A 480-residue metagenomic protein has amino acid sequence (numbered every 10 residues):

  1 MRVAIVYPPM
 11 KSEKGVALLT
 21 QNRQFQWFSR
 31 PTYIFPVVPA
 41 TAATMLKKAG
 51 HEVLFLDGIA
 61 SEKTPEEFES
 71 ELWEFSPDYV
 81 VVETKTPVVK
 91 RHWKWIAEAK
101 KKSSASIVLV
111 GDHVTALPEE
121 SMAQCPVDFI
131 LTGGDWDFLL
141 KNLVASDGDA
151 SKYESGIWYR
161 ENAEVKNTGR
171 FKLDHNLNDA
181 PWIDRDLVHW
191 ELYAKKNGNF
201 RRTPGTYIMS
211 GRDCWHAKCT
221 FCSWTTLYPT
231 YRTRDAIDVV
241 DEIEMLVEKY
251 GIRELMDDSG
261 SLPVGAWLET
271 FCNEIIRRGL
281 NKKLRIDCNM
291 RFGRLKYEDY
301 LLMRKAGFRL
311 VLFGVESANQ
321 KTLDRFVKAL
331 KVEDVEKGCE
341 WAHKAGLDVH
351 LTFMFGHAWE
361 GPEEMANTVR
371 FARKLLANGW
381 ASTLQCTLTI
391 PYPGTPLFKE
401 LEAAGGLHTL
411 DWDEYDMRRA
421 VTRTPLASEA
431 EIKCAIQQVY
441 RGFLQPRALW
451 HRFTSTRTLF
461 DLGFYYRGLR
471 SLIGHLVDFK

Functional and structural regions predicted by a protein language model:
R2-I5, E69, K196, T395-F398 (+1 more regions): Radical SAM enzyme core and accessory elements
V3-P31: Short glycine-rich His-centered loop
E13-V16, P118, G265-A266, K321 (+4 more regions): Flexible glycine/acidic-rich beta-alpha junction loops that bind and position SAM and/or redox cofactors in anaerobic
V38-L173, G394: Glycine-rich beta-alpha loop elements in corrinoid/cobalamin-binding modules across cobalamin-dependent enzymes
F55-I59, E83, T226, F353-F355 (+1 more regions): Residue-level recognition of beta-strand->loop/alpha-helix junctions
K100-A105, P126, G148, I276-K283 (+1 more regions): Short helix-capping segments at alpha-helix termini
E120-A123, D299, W359-K374: Catalytic cores of alpha/beta
N178, I183-H350, H357, N367-R370: Radical SAM [4Fe-4S] cluster-binding motif and immediate context
